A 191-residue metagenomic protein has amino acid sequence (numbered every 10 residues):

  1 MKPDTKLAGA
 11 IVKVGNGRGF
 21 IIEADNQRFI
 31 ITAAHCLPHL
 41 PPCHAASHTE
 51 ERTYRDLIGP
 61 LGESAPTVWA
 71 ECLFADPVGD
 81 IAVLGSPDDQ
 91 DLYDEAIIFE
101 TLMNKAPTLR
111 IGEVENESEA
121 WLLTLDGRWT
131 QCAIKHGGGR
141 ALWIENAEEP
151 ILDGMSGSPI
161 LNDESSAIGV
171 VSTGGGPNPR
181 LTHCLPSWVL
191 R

Functional and structural regions predicted by a protein language model:
K2, I22-V78: Catalytic-histidine neighborhood of serine endopeptidases, predominantly the chymotrypsin-like S1/PA family
P3-G17, Y93-N104, W121-R191: Active-site region of chymotrypsin-like
K6-G9, E23-Q27, G62-A65, E115-E117 (+1 more regions): Short, solvent-exposed coil/turn segments at beta-strand boundaries
G15-G17, I21, N26, I30 (+6 more regions): Structural detector for hydrophobic anchor residues on beta-strands
G19-I21, P66-C72, P107, T130-G137: Short, surface-exposed loop motifs enriched in S/T, G, D/E and P with embedded aromatic residues
R28-T32, D80-D88, L142-N146: A generic structural motif
C36-P38, D88-Q90, G175: Acidic glycine-/aspartate-rich tracts in secreted/extracellular proteins
L57-G62, G85-Q90, F99-Q131: Short glycine/Trp-rich loop-beta-loop segment that forms part of the substrate-binding cleft
